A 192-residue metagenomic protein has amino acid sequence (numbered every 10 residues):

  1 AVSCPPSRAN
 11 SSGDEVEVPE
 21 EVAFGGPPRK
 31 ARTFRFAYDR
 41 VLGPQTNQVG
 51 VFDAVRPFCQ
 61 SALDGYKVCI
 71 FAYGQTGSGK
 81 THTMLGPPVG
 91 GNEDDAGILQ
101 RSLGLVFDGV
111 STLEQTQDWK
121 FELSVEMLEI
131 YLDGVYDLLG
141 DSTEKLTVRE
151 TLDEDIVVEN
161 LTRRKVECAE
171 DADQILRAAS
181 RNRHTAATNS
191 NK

Functional and structural regions predicted by a protein language model:
A1-P5: Intrinsically disordered, low-complexity accessory regions that flank the conserved helicase/ATPase core of eukaryotic
R8-K192: P-loop NTPase motor catalytic core
